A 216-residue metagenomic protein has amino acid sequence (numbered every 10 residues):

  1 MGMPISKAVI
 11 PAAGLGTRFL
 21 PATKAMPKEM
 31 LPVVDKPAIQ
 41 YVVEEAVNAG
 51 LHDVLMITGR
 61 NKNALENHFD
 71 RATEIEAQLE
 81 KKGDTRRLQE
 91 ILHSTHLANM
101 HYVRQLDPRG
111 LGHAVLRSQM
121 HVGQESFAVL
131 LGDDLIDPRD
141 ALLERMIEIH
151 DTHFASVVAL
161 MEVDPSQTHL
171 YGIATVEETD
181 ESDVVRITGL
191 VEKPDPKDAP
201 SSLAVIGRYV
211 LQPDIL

Functional and structural regions predicted by a protein language model:
G2-E80, P108, A141-R145: N-terminal glycine-rich phosphate-binding loop and ensuing alpha1 helix
P4, G50-L51, G123, T152 (+1 more regions): Short loop/turn motifs at secondary-structure junctions
A22-T23, T168-H169, S201-S202: Short glycine/proline-enriched turns and hinge-like loops at secondary-structure junctions
E29, N99-H101, R186: Conserved beta-strand segments of alpha/beta enzyme cores
P32, Y102-R104, V158, G189-E192: Structural signal for conserved beta-strand scaffold positions within catalytic alpha/beta enzyme cores
A38-Y41, H113-R117, G189: Well-ordered alpha-helical segments embedded in enzymatic catalytic cores
E74-Q78, T85-E178, L211-P213: Conserved beta-loop-beta/alpha segment of the NTase-like Rossmann-fold superfamily that binds/positions NTPs
A128, I147-D151, T179-L216: Catalytic-core segments of class I nucleotidyltransferases/pyrophosphorylases that form NMP-activated intermediates
